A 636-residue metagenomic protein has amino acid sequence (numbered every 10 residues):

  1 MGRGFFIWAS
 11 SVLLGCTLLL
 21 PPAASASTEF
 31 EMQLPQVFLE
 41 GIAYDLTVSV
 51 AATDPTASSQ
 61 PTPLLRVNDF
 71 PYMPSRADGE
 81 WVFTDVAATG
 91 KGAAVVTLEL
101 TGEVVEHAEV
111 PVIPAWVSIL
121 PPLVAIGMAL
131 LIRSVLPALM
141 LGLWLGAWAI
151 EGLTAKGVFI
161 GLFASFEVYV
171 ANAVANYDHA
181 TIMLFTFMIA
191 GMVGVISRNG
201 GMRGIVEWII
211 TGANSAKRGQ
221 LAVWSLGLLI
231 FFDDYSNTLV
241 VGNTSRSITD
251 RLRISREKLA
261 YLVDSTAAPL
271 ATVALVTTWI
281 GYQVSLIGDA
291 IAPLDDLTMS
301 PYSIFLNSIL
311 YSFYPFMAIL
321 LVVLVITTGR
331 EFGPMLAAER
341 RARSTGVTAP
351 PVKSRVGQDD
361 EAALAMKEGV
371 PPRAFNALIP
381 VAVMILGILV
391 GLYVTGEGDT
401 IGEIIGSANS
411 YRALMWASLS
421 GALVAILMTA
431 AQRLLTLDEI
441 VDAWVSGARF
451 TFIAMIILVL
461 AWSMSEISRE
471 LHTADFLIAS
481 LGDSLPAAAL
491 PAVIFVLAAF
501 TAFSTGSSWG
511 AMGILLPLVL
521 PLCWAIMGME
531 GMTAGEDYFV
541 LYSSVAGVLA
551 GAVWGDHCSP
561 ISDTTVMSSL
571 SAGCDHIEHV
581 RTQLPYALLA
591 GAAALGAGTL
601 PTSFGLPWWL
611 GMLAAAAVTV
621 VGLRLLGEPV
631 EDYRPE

Functional and structural regions predicted by a protein language model:
W8-P21: Bacterial N-terminal signal peptides
A23-Y44, E109-P111: Short, compositionally biased P/S/T/A/G/V-rich stretches that sit at domain boundaries
A24, I209-T298, Y302, S507-W554 (+2 more regions): Hydrophobic transmembrane alpha-helices that form the pore/transport pathway of multi-pass ion and small-solute
F38-E40, A52-T62: A short beta-turn/strand-edge loop motif at beta-sheet boundaries
G79-D85, G92-L184, F313-P315, T327 (+3 more regions): Hydrophobic transmembrane alpha-helices of multi-pass small-molecule transporters
A155-A260, L434-G535: Membrane-embedded alpha-helical segments and adjacent helix-loop junctions characteristic of multi-pass solute
S197, L252, L294, F452-I456 (+5 more regions): C-terminal transmembrane helix pair
D250-V347, A365-F375, T565-G622: Membrane-core helix-loop-helix motifs of multi-pass transport proteins
